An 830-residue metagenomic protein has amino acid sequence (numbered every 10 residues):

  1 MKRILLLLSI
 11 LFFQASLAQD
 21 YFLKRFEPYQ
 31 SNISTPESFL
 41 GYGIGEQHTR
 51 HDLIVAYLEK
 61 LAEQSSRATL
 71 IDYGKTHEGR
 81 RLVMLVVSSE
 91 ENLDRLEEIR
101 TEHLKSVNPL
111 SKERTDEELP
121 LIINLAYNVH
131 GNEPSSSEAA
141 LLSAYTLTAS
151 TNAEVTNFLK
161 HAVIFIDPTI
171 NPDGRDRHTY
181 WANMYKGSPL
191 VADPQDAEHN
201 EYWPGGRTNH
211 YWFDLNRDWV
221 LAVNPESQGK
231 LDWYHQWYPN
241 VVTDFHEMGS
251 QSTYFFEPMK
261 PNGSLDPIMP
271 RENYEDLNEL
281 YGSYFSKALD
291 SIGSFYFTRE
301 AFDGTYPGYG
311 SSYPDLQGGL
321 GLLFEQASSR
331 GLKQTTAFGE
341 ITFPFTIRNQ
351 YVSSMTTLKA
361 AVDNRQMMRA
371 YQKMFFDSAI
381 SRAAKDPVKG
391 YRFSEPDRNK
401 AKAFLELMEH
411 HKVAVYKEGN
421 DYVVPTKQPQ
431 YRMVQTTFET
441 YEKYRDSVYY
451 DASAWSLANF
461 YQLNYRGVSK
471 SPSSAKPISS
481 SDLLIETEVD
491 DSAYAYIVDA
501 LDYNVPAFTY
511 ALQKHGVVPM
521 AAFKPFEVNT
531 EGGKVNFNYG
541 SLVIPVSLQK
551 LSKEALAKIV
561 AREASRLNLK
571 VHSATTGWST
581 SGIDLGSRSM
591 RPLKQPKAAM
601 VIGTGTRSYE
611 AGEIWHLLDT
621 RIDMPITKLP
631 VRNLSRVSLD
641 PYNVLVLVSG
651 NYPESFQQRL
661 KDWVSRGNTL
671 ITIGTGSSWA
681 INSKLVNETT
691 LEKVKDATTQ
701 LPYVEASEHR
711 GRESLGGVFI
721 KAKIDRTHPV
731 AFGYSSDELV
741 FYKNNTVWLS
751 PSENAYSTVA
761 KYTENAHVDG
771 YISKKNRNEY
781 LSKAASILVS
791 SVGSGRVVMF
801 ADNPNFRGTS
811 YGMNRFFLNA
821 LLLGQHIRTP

Functional and structural regions predicted by a protein language model:
M1-F22: Bacterial Sec-dependent N-terminal signal peptides
Q19-P134, L141-A162, R217, V223-P225 (+6 more regions): Intrinsic-disorder/low-complexity accessory segments
A162-H178, V424-P429: Short, conserved secondary-structure transition motifs
D176, N200, G206-T208, A222-Y234: Substrate-binding cleft of carbohydrate-active enzyme catalytic domains
D176-D193: Aromatic- and acidic-residue-enriched segments that line the glycan-binding/catalytic groove of carbohydrate-active
D193-F213, L265: Aromatic- and acidic-residue-enriched carbohydrate-binding clefts of CAZyme catalytic domains
S250-Y254: Beta-propeller domains
